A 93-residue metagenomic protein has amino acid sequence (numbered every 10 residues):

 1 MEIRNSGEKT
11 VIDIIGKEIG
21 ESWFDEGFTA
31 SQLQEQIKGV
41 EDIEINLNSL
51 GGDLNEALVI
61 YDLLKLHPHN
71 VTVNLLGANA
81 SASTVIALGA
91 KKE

Functional and structural regions predicted by a protein language model:
M1-E93: Terminal-region recognition feature
